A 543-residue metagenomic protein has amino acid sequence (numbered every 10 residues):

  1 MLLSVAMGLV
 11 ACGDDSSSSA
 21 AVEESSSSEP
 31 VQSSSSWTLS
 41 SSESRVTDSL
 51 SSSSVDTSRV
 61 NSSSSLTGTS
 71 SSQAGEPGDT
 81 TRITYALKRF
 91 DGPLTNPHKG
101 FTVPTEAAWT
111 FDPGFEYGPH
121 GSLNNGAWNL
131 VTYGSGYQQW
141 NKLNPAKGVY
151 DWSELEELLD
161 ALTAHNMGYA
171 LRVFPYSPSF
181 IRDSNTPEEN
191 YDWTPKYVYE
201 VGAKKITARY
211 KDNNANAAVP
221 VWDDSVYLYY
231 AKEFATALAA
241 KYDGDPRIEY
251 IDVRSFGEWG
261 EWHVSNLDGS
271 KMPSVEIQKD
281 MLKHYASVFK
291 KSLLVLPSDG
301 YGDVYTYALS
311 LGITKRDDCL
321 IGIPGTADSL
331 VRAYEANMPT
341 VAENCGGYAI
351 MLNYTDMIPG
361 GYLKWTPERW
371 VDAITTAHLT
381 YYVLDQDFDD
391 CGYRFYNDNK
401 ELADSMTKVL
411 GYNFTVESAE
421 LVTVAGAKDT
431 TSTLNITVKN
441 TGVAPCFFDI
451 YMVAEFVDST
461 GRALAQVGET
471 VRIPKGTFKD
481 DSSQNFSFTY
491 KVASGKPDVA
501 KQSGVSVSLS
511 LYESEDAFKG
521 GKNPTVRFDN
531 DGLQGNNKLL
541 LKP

Functional and structural regions predicted by a protein language model:
L3-T80: Bacterial Sec-dependent N-terminal signal peptides
P77-V226, C345-V371, L379-Y396: N-terminal substrate-binding region of glycoside hydrolase catalytic domains
G78-G118, T163, Y250-D390: Catalytic-core regions of glycoside hydrolase
G134, L238, I251, Y285 (+1 more regions): Conserved, mostly hydrophobic/aromatic
K142-N144, S177-D183, G257-H263, G302-T306 (+2 more regions): Short catalytic/ligand-binding loop motif for oxyanion handling, primarily in non-cytosolic enzymes, centered on
K204-Y227, F234-K271: Active-site groove signature of glycoside hydrolases
K408-P543: Extracellular/luminal regions of secreted and cell-surface proteins that mediate adhesion/ECM remodeling
